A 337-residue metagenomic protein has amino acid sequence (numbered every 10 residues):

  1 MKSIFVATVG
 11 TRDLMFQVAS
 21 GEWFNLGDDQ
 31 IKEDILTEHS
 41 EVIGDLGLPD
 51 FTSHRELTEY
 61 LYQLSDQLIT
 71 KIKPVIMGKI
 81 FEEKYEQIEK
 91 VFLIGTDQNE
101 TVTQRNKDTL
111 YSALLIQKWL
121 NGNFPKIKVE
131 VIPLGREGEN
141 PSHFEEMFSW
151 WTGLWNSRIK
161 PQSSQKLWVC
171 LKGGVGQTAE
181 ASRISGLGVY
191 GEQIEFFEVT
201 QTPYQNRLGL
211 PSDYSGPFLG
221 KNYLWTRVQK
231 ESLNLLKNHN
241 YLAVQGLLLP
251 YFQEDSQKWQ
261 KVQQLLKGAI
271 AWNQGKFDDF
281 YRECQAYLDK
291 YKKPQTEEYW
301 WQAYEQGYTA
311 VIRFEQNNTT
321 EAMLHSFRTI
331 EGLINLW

Functional and structural regions predicted by a protein language model:
M1-K166, V175-W337: Long, low-complexity, Lys/Arg-enriched
V169: Conformationally flexible catalytic loops at phosphate/diphosphate-handling active centers
K172: Active-site glycine- and acidic-residue-rich loops that bind and position anionic ligands or nucleotide-like cofactors
